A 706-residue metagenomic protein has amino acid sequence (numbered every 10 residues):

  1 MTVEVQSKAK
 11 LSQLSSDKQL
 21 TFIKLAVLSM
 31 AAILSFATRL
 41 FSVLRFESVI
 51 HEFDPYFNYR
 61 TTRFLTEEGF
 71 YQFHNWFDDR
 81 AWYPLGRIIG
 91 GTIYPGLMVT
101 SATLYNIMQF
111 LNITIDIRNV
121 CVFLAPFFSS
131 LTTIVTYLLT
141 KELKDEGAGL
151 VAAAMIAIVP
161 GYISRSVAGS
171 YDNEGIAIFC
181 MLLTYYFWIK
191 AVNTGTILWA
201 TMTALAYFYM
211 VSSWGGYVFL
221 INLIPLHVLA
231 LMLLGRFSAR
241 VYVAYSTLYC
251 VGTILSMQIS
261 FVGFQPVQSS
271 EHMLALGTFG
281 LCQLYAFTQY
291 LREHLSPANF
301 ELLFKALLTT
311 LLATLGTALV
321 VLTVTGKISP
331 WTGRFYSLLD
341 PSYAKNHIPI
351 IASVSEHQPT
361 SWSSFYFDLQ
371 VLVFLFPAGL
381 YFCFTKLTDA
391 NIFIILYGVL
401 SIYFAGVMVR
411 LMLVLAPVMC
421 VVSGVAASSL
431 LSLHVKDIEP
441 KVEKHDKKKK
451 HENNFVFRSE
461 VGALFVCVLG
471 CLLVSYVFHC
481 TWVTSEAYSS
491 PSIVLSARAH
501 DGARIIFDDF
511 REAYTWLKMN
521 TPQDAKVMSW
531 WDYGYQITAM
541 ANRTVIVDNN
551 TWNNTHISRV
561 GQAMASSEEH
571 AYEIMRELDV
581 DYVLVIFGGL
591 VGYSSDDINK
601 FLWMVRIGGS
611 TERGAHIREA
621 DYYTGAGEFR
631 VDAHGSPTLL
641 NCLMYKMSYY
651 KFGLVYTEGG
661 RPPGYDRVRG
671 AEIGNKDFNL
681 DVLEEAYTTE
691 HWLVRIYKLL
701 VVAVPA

Functional and structural regions predicted by a protein language model:
M1-L44, F53, L150, P297-T314 (+1 more regions): Start-transfer (signal-anchor) and selected internal transmembrane alpha helices of multi-pass inner/ER membrane
T2-D17, E439-A706: Extracytoplasmic
L28-T38, D79-R80, F123-E142, E146-R236 (+3 more regions): Membrane-embedded helix bundles of polyisoprenyl
A31-L131, V159, D172-G175: Membrane-interface coil-to-helix junctions
A37-F53, V262-Q265, V321-G333, T484-A487: Helix-to-loop transition at the C-terminal end of transmembrane segments
F187, L220-L307, S429-K436, H445: Perimembrane helix-loop-helix junctions
S270-E293, L303-F393: Alpha-helical transmembrane segments at the extracellular/periplasmic loop-to-helix junctions of multi-pass membrane
V373, I392, G398-F457, L464-C471: Hydrophobic/aromatic-rich transmembrane helices and adjacent perimembrane loops
